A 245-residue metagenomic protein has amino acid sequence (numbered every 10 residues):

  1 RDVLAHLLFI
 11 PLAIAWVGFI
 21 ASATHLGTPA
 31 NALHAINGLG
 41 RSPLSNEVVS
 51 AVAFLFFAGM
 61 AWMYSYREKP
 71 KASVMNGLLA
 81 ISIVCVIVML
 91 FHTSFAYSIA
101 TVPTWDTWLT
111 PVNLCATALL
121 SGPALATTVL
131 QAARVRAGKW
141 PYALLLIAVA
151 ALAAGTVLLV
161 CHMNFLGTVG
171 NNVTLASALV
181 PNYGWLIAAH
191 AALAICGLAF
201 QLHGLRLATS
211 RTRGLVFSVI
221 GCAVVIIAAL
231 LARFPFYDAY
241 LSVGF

Functional and structural regions predicted by a protein language model:
R1, L33-R41: Perimembrane loop-to-helix junctions flanking transmembrane segments
R1-I10, T209-R213: Short, motif-level signal for alpha-helix interfacial/capping segments enriched in acidic residues and aromatics/proline
L4-N31, E47-Y66: Transmembrane-helix bundle segments that line or gate the permeation/cavity pathway in multi-pass membrane proteins
H25, L125, R233: A residue-level signal for conserved active-site and pocket-lining positions in enzyme catalytic cores
R41, S50-V52, F57-A228: Long, contiguous internal "core" modules enriched in hydrophobic/ aromatic residues
L230-F245: Juxtamembrane boundary at the C-terminal end of a transmembrane helix
